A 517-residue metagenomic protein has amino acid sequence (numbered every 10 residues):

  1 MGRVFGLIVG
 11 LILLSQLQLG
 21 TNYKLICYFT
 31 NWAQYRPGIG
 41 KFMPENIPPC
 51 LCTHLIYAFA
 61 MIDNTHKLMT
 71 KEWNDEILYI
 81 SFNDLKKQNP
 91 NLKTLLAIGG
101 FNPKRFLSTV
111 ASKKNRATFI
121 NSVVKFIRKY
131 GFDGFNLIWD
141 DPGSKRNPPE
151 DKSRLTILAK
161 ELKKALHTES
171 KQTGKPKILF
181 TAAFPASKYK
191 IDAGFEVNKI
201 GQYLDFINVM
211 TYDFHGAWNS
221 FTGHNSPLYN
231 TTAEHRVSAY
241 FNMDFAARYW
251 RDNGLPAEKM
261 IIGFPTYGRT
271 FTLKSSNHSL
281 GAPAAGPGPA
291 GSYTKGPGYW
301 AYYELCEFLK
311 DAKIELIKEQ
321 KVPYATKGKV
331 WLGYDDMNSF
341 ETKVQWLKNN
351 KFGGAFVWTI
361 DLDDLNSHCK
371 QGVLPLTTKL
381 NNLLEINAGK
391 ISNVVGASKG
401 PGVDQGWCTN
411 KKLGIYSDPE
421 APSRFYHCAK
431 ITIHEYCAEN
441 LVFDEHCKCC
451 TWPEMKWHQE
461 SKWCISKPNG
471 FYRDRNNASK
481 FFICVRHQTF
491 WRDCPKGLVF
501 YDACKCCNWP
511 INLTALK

Functional and structural regions predicted by a protein language model:
R3-N22: Cleavable N-terminal signal peptides of Sec/SRP-targeted secreted and luminal proteins
L19-I127, K152-S153, E161, Q371-G396: Glycan-recognition patch characteristic of GH18 chitinases/ENGases and related GlcNAc/peptidoglycan-binding proteins
Y28, I98, H215-R236, F264-W346 (+2 more regions): Glycan-binding loop/region signatures in secreted carbohydrate-active enzymes
Y35-P49, K113-R128, K188-K199, M243 (+1 more regions): Short, acidic/polar
L55, L96, L137, L162 (+4 more regions): Conserved, mostly hydrophobic/aromatic
T65-E76, P142-E307: Substrate-binding surface in catalytic domains of secreted glycosidases
V123-E150, D213: Active-site groove signature of glycoside hydrolases
G389, A397-K517: Cysteine-rich, disulfide-bonded extracellular modules and peptides in secreted proteins and receptor ectodomains
